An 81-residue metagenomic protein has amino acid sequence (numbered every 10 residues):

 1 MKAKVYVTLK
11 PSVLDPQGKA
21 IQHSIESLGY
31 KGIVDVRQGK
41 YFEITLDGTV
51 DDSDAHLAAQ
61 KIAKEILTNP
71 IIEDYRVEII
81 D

Functional and structural regions predicted by a protein language model:
K2-K4, T8-G39, D47, H56-D81: Long, contiguous binding/interaction regions
